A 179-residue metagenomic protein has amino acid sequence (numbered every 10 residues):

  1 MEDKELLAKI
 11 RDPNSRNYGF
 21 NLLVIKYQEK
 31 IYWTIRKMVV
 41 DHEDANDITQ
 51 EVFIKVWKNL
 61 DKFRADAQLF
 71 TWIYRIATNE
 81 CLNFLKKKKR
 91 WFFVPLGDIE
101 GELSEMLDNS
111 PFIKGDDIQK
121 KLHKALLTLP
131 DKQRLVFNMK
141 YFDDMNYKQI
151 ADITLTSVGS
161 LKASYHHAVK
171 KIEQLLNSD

Functional and structural regions predicted by a protein language model:
M1-K30, L127, S178: N-terminal module of bacterial RNA polymerase sigma factors
D3-E5, W91-G115: Internal acidic/polar
D12, F53-Q68, K87-K88: Sigma70-family region 2
V24-H42, N59, L126, K171 (+1 more regions): Amphipathic, Lys/Arg- and hydrophobic-enriched alpha-helical face
W33, D47-I54, A67-N79: Structural recognition of an alpha-helix C-terminal capping motif at a helix-to-coil junction
K62-R64, R75-V94: Arg/Lys-rich amphipathic alpha helix in sigma70-family domain 2
L82, L122, Q133, K148 (+1 more regions): DNA-recognition helix of helix-turn-helix
V136-K140: A short pre-motif secondary-structure segment
